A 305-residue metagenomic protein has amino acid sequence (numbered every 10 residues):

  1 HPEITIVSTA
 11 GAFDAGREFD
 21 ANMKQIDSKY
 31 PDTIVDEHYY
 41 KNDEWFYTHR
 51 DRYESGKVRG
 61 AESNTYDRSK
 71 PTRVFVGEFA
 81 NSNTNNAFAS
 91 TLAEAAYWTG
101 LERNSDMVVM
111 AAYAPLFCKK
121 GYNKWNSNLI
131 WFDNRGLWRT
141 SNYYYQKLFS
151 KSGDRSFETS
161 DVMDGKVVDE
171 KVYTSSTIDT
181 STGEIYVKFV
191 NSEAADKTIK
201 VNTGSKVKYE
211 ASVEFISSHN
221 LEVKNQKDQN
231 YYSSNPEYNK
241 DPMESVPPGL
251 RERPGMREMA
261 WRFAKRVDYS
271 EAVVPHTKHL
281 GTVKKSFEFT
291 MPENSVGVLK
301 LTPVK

Functional and structural regions predicted by a protein language model:
H1, Y66-P71, G100-V108, F149-G153 (+2 more regions): A structural motif corresponding to the C-terminal end of an alpha-helix and its immediate exit/capping segment
P2-V7, E18-F88, V109: Glycoside hydrolase catalytic-domain groove-lining segments
T9-A12, E37-K41, G77-A80, Y113-L116 (+2 more regions): Active-site-proximal beta-strand/loop segments in catalytic clefts of secreted hydrolases
F13-E18, K41-F46, T65, N81-N86 (+3 more regions): Flexible loop/turn segments at secondary-structure boundaries
V35, A111, Q146, V187 (+1 more regions): Conserved, mostly hydrophobic/aromatic
P71-S176, T180-G183: Aromatic/acidic polysaccharide-binding cleft in carbohydrate-active enzymes
G165, S192-K305: C-terminal beta-sandwich/jelly-roll accessory domains of carbohydrate-active enzymes
G183-S192: Short, well-ordered beta-strand segments enriched in hydrophobic/aromatic residues
